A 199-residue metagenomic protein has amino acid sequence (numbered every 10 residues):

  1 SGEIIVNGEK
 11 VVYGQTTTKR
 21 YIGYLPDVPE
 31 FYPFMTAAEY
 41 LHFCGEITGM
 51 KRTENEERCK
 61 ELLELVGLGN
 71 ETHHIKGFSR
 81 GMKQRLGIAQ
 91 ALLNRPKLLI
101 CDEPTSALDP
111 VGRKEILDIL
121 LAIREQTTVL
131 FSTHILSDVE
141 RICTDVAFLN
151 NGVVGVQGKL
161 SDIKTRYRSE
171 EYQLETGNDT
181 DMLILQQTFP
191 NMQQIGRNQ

Functional and structural regions predicted by a protein language model:
G2-Y13, T17-T18: Conserved ABC transporter NBD signature motif
H42, E46, T53-N70: Conserved ABC ATPase "signature" region
I88: Hydrophobic anchor residue at the start of the ABC signature
R95: Conserved catalytic motifs of ABC-family nucleotide-binding domains
L99-D102: Catalytic Walker B motif of ABC-type/P-loop ATPase nucleotide-binding domains
E115-Q199: ABC transporter nucleotide-binding domain
